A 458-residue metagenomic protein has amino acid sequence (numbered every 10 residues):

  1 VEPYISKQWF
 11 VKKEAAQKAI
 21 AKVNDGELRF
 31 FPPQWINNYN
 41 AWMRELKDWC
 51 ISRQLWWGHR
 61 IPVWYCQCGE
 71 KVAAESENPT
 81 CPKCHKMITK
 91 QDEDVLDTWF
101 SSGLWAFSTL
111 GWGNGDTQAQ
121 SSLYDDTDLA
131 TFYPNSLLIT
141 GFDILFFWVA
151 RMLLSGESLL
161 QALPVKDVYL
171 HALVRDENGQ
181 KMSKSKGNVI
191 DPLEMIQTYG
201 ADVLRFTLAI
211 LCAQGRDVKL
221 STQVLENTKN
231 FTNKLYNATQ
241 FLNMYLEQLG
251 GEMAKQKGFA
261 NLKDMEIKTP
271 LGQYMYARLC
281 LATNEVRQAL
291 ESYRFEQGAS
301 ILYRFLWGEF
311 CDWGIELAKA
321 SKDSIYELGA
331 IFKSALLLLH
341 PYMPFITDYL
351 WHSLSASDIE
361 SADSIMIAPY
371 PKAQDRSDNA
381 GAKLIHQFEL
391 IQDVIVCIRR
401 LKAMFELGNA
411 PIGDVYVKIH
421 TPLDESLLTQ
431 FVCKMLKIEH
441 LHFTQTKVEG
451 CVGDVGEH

Functional and structural regions predicted by a protein language model:
V1-K13, L225-A254, Y342-S357, L423-G456: Structured, non-catalytic alpha/beta "coupling" segments that mediate domain-domain communication and provide generic
V1-Q248, M275-A320, Y326-L339: Structured secondary-structure scaffolds
C66-D92, L246, E266-G272, G314-A335 (+4 more regions): Generic structural signal for short, solvent-exposed loop/turn connectors between secondary structure elements
K83, L159, T198, Y342 (+3 more regions): Alpha-helical structural context
T89, D176, A209, L249-R287 (+2 more regions): Acidic, turn-prone loop/beta-hairpin segments
Q91, Q161-D167, L204, V218-K219 (+4 more regions): Acidic/polar loop patches that form or flank catalytic/metal-binding clefts of enzymes that bind anionic ligands
A150-E157, Q161, V165-K166, N188-P192 (+4 more regions): Conserved alpha/beta core surface patches that mediate binding of polyanionic ligands
E226, L354-H458: C-terminal low-complexity, glycine/proline- and small-hydrophobic-enriched intrinsically disordered tails that act as
